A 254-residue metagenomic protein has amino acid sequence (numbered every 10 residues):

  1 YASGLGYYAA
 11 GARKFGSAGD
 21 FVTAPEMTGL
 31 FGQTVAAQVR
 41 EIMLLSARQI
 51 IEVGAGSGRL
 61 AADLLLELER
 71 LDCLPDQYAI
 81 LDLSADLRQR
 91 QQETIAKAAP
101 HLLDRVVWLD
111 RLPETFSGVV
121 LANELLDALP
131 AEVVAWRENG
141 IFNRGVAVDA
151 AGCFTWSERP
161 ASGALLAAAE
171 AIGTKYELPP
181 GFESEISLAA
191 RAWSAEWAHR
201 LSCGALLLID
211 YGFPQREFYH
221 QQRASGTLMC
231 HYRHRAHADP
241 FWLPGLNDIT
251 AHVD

Functional and structural regions predicted by a protein language model:
Y1-V53, S57-F116, V134: Rossmann-like AdoMet
V107, P113-D254: Class I S-adenosyl-L-methionine
